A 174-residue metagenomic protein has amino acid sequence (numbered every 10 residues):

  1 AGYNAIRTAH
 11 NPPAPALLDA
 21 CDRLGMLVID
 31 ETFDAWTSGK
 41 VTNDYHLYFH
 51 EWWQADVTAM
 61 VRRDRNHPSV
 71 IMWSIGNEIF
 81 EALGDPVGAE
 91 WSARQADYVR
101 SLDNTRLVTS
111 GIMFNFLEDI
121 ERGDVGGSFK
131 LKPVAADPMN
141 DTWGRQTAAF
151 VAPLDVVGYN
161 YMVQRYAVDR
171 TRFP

Functional and structural regions predicted by a protein language model:
A1-V99, N104, V108-T109, M162: Active-site-adjacent substrate/metal-binding segments within catalytic domains of carbohydrate-active enzymes
F80, E90-P174: Extracellular glycoside hydrolase catalytic/binding regions
